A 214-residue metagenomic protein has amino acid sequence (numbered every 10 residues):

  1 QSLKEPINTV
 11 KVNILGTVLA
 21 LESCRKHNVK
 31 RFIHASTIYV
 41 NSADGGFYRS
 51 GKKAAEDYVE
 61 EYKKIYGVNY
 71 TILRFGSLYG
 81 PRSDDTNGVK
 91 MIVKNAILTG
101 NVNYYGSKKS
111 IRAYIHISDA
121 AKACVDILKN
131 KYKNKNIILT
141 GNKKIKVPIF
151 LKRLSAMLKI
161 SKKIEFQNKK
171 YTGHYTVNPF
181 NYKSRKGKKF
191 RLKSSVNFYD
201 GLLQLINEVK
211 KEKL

Functional and structural regions predicted by a protein language model:
Q1-G76, E208: N-terminal Rossmann-like NAD(P)+-binding domain of SDR-like oxidoreductases, especially those catalyzing
V18-S23, Y114, D119-K122, D126: Conserved mid-core alpha-helix of short-chain dehydrogenase/reductase
K53, L78-M91, L98-N101, Y105 (+4 more regions): Glycine/proline-rich active-site loop of Rossmann-fold NAD(P)-dependent oxidoreductases
A54, Y58-Y62, I92, F150 (+1 more regions): Hydrophobic alpha-helix immediately C-terminal to the catalytic Tyr-X-X-X-Lys motif of short-chain
N87, V147, N168-R185, S194-V196: Active-site loop of classical SDR/Rossmann-like NAD(P)-dependent oxidoreductases, centered on the catalytic Tyr-X3-Lys
S107, N134-I137, L151-K152, K159-P179: C-terminal "lid/loop" region of Rossmann-like NAD(P)-dependent oxidoreductases
A120, C124, L139, F150 (+1 more regions): Non-catalytic, hydrophobic alpha-helical segments
V196-L214: Amphipathic terminal alpha-helices
